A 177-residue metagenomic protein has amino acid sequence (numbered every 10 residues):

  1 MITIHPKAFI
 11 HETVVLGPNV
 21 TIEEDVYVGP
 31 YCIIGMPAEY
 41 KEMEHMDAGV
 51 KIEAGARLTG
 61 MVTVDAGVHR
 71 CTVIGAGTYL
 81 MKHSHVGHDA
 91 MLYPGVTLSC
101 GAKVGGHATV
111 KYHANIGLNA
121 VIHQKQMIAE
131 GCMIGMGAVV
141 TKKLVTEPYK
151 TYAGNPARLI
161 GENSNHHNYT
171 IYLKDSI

Functional and structural regions predicted by a protein language model:
T3, F9, V15, T21 (+6 more regions): Glycine-rich hexapeptide-repeat left-handed beta-helix
